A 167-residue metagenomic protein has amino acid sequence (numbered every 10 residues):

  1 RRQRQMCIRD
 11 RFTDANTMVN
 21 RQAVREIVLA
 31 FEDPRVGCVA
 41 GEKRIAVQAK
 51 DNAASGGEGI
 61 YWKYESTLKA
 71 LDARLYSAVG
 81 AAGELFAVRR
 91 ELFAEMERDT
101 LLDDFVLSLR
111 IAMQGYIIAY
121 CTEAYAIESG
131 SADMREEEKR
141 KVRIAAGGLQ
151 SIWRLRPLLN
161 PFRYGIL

Functional and structural regions predicted by a protein language model:
R1-I8: Short, small-residue-biased leader/transition segments that mark boundaries at the very start of proteins
R11-F12, A40: Hydrophobic beta-strand core positions in alpha/beta domains
T13-A30: Acidic donor-binding/catalytic loop of UDP-sugar-dependent glycosyltransferases, especially processive GT2
D14-M18, E97-D99, I111: The conserved acidic donor/metal-binding loop of glycosyltransferases
F31-E65, D99-D103, S108-L167: Catalytic donor/gating beta->alpha subdomain of glycosyltransferases that bind UDP-sugars
G80-E95: Conserved nucleotide-sugar donor-binding and metal-coordinating catalytic region shared by glycosyltransferases
